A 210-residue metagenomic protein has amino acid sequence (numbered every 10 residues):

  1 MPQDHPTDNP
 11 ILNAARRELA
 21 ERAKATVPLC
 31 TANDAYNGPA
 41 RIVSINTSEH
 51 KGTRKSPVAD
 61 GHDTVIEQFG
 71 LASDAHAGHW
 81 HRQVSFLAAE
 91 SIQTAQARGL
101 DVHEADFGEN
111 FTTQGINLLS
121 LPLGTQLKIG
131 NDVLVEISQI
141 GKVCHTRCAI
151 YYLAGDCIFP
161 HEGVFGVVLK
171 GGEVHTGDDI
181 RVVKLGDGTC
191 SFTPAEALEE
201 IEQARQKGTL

Functional and structural regions predicted by a protein language model:
P2-L134, Q139-G141, E173, G188-L210: Electropositive, beta-rich accessory/interaction domains or terminal extensions that provide binding surfaces
L100-N110, C148-G163: Short, basic/aromatic beta-hairpin or loop at an interaction surface
T113-G115, G163-K170: Short alpha-helix capping/helix-loop boundary micro-motifs
N131, D178, V183-K184: Conserved "cap/hinge" positions at secondary-structure junctions
S138, I158-F159, V168-G171: Short, amphipathic alpha-helical segments
T146-Y151, Q206-T209: Short, solvent-exposed secondary-structure boundary/capping segments
C148-A149, D178, F192-P194: Short, charged, solvent-exposed linker or helix-capping segments at domain edges/interfaces that act as flexible hinges
K170-D179: Short glycine/proline-enriched turn or capping motifs at secondary-structure junctions
